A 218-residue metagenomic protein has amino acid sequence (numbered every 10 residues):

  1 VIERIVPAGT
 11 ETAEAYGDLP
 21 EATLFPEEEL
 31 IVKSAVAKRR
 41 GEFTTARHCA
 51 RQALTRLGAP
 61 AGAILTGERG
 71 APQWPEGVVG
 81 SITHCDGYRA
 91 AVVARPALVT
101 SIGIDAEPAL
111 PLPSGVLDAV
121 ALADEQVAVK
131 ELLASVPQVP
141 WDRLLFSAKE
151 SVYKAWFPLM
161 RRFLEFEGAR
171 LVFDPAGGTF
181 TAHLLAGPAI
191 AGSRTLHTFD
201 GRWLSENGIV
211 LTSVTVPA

Functional and structural regions predicted by a protein language model:
V1-A218: Core catalytic alpha/beta fold that binds nucleotide/phospho-ligands
